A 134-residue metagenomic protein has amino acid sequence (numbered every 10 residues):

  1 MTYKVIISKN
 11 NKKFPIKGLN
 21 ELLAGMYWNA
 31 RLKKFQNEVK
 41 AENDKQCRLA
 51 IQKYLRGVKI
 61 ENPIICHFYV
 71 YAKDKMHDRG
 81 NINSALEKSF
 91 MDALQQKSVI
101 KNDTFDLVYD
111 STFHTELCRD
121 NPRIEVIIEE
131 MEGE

Functional and structural regions predicted by a protein language model:
M1-E134: Catalytic phosphate/metal-binding cores of nucleic-acid and nucleotide-processing enzymes, i.e., regions that mediate
